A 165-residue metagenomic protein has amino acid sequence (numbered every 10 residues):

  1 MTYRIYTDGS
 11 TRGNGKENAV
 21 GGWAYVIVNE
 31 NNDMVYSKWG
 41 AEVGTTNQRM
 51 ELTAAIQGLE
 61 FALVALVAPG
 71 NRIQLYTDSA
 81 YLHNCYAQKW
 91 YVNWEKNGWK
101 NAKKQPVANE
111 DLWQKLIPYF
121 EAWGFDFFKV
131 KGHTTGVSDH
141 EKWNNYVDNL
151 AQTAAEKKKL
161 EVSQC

Functional and structural regions predicted by a protein language model:
M1-R49, E60-F61, Y86, Y146-C165: RNase H-like nuclease fold core
S10-K16, I56-N145: RNase H catalytic domain
